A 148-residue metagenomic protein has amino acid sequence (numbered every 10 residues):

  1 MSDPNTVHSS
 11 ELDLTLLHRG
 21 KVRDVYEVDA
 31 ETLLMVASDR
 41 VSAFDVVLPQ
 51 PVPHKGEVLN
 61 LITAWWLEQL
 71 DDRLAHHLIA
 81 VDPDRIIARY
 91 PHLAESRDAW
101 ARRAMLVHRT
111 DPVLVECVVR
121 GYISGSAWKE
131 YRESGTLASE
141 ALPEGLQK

Functional and structural regions predicted by a protein language model:
S2-K148: Active-site loop/lid in soluble adenylation, ligation, and acyl-transfer enzymes
